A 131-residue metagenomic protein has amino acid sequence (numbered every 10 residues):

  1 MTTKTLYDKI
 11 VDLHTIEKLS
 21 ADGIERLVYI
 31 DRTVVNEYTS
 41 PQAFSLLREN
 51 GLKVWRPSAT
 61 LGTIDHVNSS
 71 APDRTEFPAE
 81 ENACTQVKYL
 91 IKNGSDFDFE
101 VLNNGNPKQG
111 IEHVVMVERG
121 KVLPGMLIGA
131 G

Functional and structural regions predicted by a protein language model:
M1-G131: Fe-S-dependent hydro-lyases/dehydratases of central metabolism
